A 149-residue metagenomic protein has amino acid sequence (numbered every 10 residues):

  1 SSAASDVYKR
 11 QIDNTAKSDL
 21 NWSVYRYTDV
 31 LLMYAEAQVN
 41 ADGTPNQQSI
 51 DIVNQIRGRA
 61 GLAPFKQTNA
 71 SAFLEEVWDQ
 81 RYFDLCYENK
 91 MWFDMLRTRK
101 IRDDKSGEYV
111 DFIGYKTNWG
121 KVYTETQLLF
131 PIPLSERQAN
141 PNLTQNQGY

Functional and structural regions predicted by a protein language model:
S5-R26, G148: Flexible, polar/acidic helix-loop-strand segments at domain edges
D6, V53, F93: A broad, low-specificity signal marking well-ordered, structured residues that form hydrophobic/aromatic
K17, W22, R57, Q67-Y149: Long, intrinsically disordered, low-complexity segments
W22-I56, L74-C86: Extended, hydrophobic/aromatic-rich amphipathic alpha-helical segments that build helical scaffolds
A60-A63: Alpha-helical junction/boundary sensor with strong preference for TPR arrays
